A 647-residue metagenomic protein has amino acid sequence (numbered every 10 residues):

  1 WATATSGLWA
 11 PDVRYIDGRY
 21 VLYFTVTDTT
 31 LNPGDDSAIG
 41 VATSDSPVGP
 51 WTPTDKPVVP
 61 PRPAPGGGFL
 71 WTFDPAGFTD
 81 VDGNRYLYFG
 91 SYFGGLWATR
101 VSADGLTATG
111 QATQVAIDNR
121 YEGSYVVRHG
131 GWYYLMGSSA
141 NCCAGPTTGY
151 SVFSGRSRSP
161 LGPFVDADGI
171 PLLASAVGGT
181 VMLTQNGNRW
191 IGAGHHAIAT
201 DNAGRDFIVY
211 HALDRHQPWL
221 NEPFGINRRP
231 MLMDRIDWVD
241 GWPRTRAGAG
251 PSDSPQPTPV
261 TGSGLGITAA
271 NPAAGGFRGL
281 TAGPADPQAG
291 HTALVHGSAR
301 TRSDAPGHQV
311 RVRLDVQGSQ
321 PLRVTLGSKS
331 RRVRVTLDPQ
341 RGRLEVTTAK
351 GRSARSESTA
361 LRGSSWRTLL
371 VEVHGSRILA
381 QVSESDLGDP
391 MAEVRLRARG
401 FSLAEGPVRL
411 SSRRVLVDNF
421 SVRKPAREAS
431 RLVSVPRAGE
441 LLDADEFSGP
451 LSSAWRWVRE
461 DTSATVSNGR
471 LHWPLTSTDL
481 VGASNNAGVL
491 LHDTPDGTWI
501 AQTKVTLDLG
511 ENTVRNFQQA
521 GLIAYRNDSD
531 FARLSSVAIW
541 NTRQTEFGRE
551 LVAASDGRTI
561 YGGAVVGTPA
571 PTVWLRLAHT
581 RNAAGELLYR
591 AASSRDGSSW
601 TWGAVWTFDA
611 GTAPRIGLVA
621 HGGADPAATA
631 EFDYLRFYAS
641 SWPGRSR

Functional and structural regions predicted by a protein language model:
W1-W9, R14-F73, F78-N119, G130-L183 (+10 more regions): Beta-rich carbohydrate-recognition and catalytic domains
W9-P11, R189-H195, A199, G204: Asp-box/BNR beta-propeller blade signature and adjacent active/binding-site loops in extracellular glycan-interacting
V13, G77, V126, I198 (+5 more regions): A structural signal for short hydrophobic beta-strand segments in well-ordered beta-sheet cores
A64-G68, G145, N186, A564-V565 (+1 more regions): Alpha-helix capping and helix-loop boundary segments enriched in small/acidic/polar residues
E122-S124: Repeated scaffold domains used in trafficking and secretory/extracellular systems, primarily beta-propellers
M182-G187, H195-H196, G276, R367-T368: Short, glycine/charged-rich beta-strand-loop motifs at protein surfaces that mediate ligand recognition and catalysis
N186-W190, T200, F224-R228, P569 (+1 more regions): Short amphipathic alpha-helical interaction segments
W242-R647: Extracellular glycan-recognition regions
